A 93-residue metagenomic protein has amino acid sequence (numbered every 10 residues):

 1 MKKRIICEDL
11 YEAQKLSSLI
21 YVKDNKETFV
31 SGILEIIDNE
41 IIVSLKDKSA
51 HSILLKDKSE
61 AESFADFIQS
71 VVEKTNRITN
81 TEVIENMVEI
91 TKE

Functional and structural regions predicted by a protein language model:
M1, V22-H51, V88-I90: Short aromatic-glycine-(Arg/Gly/Cys) micro-motifs in beta-strand/loop hairpins
M1-I5, I68-I90: N-terminal non-globular leader segments, chiefly Sec-dependent signal peptides
K2-E8, K48-E62: A short, exposed loop/beta-hairpin motif centered on an aromatic-Gly-Thr core
C7, Y21, V30-L34, N76-T81: Assembly/interface hotspot detector across virion components, adhesins/toxins, and nucleic-acid enzymes
L10-D24, K56-I78: A short, charged, amphipathic alpha-helix used as a generic interaction element across diverse proteins
